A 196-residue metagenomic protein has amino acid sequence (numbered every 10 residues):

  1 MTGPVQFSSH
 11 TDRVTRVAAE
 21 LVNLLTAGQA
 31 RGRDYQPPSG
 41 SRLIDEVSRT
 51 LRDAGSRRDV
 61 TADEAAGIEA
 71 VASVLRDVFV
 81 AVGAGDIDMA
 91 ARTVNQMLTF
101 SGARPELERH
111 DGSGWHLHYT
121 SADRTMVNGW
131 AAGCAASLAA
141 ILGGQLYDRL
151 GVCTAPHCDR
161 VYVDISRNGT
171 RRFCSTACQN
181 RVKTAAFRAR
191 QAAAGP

Functional and structural regions predicted by a protein language model:
M1-V152, P156-V163, G195-P196: Short helix-coil boundary/hinge micro-motifs
S113, A186-F187: Short, intrinsically disordered/low-complexity patches at protein termini and at juxtamembrane boundaries
D164, N180, T184: Short, non-ligating residues that shape and space the ligands of small metal-coordination modules and catalytic
G169-Q179: Cysteine-rich micro-motifs
R188-P196: Contiguous alpha-helical segments
